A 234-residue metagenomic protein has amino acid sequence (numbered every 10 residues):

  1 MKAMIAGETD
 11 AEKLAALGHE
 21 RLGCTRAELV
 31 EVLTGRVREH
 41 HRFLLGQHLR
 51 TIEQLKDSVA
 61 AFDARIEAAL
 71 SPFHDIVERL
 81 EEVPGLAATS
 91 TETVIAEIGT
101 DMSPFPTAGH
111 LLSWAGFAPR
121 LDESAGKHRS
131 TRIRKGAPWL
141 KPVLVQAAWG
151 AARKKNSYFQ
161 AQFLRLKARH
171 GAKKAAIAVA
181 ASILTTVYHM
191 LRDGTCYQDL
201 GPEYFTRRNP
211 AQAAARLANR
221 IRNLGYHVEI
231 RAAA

Functional and structural regions predicted by a protein language model:
M1-A234: A detector of single, family-specific signature residues that are central to catalytic or substrate-handling motifs
